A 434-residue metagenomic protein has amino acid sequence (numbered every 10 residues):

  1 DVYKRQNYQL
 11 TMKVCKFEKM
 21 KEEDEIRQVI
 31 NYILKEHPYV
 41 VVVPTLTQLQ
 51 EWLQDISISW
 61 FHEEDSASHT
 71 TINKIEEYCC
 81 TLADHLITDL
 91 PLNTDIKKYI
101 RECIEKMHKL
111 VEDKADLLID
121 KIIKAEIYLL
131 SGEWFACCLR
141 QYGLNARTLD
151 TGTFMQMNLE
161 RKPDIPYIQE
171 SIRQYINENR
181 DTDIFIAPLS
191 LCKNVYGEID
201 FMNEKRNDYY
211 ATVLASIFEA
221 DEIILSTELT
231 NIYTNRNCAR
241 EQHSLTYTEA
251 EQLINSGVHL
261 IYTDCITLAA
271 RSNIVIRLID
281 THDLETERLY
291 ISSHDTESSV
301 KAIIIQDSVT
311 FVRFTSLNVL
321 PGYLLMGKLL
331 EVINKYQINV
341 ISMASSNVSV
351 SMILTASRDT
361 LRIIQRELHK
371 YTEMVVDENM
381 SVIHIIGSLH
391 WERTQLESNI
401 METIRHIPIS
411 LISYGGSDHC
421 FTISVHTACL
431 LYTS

Functional and structural regions predicted by a protein language model:
D1-Q6, Y432-T433: Conserved small/polar residues in nucleotide/adenosyl-binding loops
K4-I261, C265-I266, H419, S424-H426: Nucleotide/pyrophosphate-binding catalytic subdomain
T11-C15, P38-V41, N145-R147, T182-I186 (+11 more regions): Structural motif
L46-T47, L229-N231, D280-L284, N318 (+1 more regions): Glycine-rich beta-alpha junction loops
I254-I291, D307-V309, R313: A conserved active-site cap/scaffold subdomain adjacent to cofactor or substrate pockets
Y290-S434: A conserved regulatory-domain signal marking ACT and ACT-like small-molecule sensing domains and adjacent regulatory
